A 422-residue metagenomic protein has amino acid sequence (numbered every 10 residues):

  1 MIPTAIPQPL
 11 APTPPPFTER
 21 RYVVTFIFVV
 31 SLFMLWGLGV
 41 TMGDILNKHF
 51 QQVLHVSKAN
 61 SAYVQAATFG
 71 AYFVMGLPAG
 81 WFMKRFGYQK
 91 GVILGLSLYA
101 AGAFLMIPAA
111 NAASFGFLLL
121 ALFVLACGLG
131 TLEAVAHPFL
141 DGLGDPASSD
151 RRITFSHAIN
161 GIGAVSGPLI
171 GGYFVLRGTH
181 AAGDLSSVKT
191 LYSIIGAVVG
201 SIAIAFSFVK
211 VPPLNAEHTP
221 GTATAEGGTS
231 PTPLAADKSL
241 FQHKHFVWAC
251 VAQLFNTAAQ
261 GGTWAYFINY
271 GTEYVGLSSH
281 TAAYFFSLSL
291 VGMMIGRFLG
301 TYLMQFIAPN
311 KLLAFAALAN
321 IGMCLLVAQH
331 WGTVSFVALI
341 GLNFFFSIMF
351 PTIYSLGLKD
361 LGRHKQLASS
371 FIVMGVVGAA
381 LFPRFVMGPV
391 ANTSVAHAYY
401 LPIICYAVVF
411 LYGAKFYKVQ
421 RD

Functional and structural regions predicted by a protein language model:
M1-W36, Q52, K238: Cytosolic juxtamembrane N-terminal segment immediately preceding the first transmembrane helix of multi-pass
V24-L54, A136-H137, G167, T263-G271: Extracytoplasmic
G43-N47, P168, K238-S287: Extracytoplasmic gate region of multi-pass secondary transporters
Y63-W81, S287-L299, G378: Central cavity-lining transmembrane alpha-helices of secondary-active solute carriers, predominantly the Major
M75-Y88, V175, G296-A308, V390: Helix-to-loop junctions at the C-terminal end of transmembrane segments in multipass secondary transporters
S97-A112, L318-W331: C-terminal ends and interior cores of transmembrane alpha-helices in multi-pass membrane transporters/permeases
T131-D145, S347-G362: Intracellular juxtamembrane helix-capping segments at the cytosolic ends of symmetry-related transmembrane helices
P146-V211: Helix-loop-helix hairpin linking two adjacent transmembrane segments in secondary transporters
